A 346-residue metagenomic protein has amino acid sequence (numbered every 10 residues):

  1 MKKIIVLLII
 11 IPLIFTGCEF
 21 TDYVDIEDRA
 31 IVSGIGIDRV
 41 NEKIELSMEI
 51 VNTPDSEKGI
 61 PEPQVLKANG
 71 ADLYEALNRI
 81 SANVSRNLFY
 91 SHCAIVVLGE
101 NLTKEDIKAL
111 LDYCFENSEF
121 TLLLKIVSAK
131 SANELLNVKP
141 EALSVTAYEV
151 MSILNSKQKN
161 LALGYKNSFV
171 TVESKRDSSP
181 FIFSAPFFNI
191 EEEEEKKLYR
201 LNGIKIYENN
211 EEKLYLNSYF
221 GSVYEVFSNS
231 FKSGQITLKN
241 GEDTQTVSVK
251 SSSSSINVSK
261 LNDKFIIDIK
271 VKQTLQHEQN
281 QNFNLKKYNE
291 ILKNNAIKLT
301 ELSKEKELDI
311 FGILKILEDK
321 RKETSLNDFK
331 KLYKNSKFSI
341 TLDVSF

Functional and structural regions predicted by a protein language model:
M1-I4, I9: Positively charged n-region of N-terminal signal peptides that target proteins for export
K2, L13-F346: Membrane-proximal alpha-helical signals and transmembrane carboxylates
